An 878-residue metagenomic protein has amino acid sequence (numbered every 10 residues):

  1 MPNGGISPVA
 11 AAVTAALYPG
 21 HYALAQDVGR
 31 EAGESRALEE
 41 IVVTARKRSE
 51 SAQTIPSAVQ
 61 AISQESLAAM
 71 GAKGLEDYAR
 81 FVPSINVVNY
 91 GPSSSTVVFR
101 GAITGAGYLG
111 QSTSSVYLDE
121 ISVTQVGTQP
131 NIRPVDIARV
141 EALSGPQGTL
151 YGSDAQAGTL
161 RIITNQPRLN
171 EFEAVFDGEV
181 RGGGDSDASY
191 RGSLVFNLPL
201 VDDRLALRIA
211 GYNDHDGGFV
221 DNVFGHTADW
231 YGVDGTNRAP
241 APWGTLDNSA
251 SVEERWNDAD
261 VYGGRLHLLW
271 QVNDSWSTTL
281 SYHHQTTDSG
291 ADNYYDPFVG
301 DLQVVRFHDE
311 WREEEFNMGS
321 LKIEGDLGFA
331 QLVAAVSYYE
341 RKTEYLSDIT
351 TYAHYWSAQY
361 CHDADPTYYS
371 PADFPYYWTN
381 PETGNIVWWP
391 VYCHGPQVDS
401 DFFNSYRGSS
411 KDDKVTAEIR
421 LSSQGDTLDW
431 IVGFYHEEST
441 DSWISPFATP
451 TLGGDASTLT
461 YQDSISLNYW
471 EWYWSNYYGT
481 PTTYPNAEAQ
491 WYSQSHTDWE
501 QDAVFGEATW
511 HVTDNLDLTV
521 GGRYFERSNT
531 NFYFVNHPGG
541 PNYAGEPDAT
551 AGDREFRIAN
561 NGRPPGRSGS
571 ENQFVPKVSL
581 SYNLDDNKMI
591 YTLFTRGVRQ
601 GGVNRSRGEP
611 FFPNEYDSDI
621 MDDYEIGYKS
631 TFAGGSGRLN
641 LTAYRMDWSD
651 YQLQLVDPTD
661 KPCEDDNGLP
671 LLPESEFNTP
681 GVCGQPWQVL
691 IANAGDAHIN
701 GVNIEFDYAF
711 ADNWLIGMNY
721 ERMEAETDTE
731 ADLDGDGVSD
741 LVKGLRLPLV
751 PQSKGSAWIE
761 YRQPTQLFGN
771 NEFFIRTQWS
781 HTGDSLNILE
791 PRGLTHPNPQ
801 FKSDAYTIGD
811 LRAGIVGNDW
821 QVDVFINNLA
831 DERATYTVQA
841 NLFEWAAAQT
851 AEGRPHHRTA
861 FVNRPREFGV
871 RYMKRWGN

Functional and structural regions predicted by a protein language model:
P2-A72, E76-F81, D274, T278 (+4 more regions): N-terminal Sec signal peptide and the immediately downstream disordered periplasmic leader that contains the TonB box
T44, E76, R80-I121: Extracytoplasmic beta-strand/coil segments of soluble accessory domains associated with Gram-negative outer-membrane
L75, T96-V98, Y117, A142 (+2 more regions): N-terminal periplasmic accessory domains that precede and gate Gram-negative outer-membrane beta-barrel machines
S114, D119-P146, G192-L194, W230 (+1 more regions): Short acidic/polar hinge/loop motifs at secondary-structure boundaries that mediate gating or recognition
G184-S289, E315-G319, K411-A417, Q424-E437 (+5 more regions): Transmembrane beta-barrel wall of Gram-negative outer-membrane proteins
P371, Y377-E418, P485, Y616-D617 (+5 more regions): Outer membrane beta-barrel strand-and-loop segments of large Gram-negative receptors, especially TonB-dependent
D429, D514-L518, R645-D647, G668-L789 (+1 more regions): Gram-negative outer-membrane beta-barrel transporters
G454, Y644-S649, W779-R792, G814-N878: C-terminal beta-signal and adjacent terminal beta-strands/loops of Gram-negative outer-membrane beta-barrel proteins
